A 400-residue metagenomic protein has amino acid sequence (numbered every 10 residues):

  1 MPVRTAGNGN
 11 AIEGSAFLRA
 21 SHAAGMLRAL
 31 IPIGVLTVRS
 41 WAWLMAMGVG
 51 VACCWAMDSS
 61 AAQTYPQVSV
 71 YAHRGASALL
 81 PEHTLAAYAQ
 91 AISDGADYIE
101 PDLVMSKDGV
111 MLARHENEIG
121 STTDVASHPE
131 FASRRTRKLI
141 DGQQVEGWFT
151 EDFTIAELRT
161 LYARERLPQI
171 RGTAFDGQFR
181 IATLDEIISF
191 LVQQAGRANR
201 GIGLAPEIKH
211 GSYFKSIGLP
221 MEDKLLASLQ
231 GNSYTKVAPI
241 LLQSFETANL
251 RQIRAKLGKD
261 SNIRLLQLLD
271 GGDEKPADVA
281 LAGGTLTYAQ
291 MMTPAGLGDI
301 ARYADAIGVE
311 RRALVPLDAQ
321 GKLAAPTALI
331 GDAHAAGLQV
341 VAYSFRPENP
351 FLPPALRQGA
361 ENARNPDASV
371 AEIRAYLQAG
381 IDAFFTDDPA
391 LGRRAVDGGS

Functional and structural regions predicted by a protein language model:
P2, N8-G9, P32, A42: Compositionally biased low-complexity segments, especially N-terminal hydrophobic helices that form the hydrophobic
R4, L30-P32, L36, Q63 (+1 more regions): Intrinsically disordered/low-complexity terminal segments and short unstructured peptides
G7-G9, G14, G25, G34 (+1 more regions): Residue-identity detector for glycine
A20, A29-M45: Bacterial N-terminal signal peptides that target proteins for export
L44-C54: Bacterial N-terminal signal peptides
M57-S400: Phosphate-group recognition and catalysis centered on beta-loop-alpha active-site segments
